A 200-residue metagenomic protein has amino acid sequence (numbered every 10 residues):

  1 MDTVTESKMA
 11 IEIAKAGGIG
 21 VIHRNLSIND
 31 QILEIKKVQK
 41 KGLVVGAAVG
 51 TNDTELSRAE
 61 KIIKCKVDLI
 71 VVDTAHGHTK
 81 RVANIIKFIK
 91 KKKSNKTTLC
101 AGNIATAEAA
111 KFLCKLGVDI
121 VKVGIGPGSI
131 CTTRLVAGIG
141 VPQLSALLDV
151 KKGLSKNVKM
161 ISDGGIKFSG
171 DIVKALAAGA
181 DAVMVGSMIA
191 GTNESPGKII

Functional and structural regions predicted by a protein language model:
V4-D163, K167-I200: Alpha/beta enzyme core
